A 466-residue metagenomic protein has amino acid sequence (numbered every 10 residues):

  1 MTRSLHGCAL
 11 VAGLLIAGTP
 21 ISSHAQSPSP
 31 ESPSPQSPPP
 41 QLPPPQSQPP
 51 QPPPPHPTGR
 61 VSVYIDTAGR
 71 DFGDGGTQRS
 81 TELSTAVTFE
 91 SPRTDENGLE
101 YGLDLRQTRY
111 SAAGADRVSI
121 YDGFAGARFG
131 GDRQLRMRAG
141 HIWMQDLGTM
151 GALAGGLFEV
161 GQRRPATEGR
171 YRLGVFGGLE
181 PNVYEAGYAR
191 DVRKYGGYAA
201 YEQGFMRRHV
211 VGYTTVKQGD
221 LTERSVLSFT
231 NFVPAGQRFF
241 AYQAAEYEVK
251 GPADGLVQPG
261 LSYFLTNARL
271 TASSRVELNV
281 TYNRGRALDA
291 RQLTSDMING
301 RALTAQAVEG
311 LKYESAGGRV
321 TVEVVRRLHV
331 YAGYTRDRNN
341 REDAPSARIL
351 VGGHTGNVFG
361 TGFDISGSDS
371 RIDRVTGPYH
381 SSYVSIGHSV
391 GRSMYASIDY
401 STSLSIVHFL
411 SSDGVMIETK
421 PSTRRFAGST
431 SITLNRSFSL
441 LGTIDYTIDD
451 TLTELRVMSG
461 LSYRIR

Functional and structural regions predicted by a protein language model:
M1-A9: Bacterial N-terminal signal peptides that target proteins for export
C8-T19: Bacterial N-terminal signal peptides
I21-H24: Sec/Tat signal peptide C-region and signal peptidase I cleavage site
Q26-R466: Gram-negative and organellar
